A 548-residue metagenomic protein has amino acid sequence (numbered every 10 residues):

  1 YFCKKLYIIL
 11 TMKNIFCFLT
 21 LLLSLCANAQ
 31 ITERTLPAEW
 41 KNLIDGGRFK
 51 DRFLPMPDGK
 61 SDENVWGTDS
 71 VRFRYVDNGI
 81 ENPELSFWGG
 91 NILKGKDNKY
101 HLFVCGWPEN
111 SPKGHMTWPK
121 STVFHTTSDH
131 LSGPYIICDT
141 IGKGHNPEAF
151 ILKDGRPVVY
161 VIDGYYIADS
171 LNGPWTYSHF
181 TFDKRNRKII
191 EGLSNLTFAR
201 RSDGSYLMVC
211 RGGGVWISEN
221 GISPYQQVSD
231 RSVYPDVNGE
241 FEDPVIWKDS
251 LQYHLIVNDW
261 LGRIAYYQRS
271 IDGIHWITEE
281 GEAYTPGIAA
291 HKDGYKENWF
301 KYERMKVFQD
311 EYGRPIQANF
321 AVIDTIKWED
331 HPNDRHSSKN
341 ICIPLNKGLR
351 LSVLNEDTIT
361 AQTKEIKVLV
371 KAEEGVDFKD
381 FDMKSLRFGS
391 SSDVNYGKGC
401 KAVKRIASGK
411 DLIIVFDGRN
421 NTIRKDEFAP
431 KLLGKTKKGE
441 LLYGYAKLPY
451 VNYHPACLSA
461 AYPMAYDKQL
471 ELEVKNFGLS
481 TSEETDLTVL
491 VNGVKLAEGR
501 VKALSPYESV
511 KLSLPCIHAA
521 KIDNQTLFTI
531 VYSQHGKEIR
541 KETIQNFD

Functional and structural regions predicted by a protein language model:
Y1-I31: Bacterial Sec-dependent N-terminal signal peptides
Q30-S352: Carbohydrate-active catalytic/glycan-binding domains of CAZyme proteins, especially the secreted or lumenal ectodomains
P344-D357, V451-K468, F547: Low-complexity, acidic Ser/Thr/Pro/Gly-rich terminal tails and inter-domain linkers that flank the onset of structured
K364-V368, K468-L472: Structural beta-strand segments of beta-rich domains
N395-L441, Y445: Structured beta-strand segments within beta-sheet-rich domains
G434, I517-D548: Terminal connector regions
E473-S480: Asparagine-centered strand-capping/turn motif at beta-strand->loop junctions
V494-K521, Y532: Intrinsically disordered, low-complexity Pro/Gly/Ser/Thr-rich segments with frequent PxxP/GP/PP motifs and embedded
